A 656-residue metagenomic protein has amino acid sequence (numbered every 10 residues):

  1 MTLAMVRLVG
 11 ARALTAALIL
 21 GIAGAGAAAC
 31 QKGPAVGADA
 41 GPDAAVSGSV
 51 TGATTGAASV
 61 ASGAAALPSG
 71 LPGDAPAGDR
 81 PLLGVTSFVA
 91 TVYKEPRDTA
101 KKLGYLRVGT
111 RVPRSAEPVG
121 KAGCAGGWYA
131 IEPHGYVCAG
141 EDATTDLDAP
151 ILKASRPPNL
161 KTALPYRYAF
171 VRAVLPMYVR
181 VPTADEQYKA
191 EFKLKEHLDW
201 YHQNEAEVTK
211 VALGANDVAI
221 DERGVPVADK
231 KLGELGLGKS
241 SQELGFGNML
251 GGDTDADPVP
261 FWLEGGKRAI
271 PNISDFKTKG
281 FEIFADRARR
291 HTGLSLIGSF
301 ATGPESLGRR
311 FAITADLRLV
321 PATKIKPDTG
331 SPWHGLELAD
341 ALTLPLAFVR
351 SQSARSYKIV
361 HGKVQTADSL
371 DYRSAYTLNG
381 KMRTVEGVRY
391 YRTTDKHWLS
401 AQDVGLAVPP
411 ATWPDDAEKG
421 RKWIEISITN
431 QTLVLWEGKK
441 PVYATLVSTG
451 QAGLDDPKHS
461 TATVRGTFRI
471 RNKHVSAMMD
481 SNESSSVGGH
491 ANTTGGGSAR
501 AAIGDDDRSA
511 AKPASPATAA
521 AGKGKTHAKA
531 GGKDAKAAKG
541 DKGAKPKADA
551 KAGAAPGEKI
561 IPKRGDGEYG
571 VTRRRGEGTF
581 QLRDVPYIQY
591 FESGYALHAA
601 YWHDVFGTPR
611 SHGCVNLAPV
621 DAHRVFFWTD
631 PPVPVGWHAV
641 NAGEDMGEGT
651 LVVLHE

Functional and structural regions predicted by a protein language model:
T2-A17: Bacterial N-terminal signal peptides that target proteins for export
G26-A29: C-terminal motif of bacterial Sec signal peptides marking the signal peptidase cleavage site
K32, G37, V50, A58-L83 (+4 more regions): Boundary regions of SH3-family modules and the immediately adjacent low-complexity/disordered segments in eukaryotic
G73-A75, P226-T302, D541-D584: Intrinsically disordered, low-complexity acidic Ser/Thr-rich regulatory segments
G78-R80, S87-V89, G126-W128, H291 (+10 more regions): Extracytoplasmic
K94-T110, K277-T292, I359-Y372: SH3/SH3-like (including bacterial SH3b) beta-barrel domains that bind proline-rich motifs or cell-wall ligands
P409-D455: A structural motif detector for short, solvent-exposed N-terminal "entry" segments of globular domains
A417-K419, A452, P457-R465, D480-E656: Exported/periplasmic cell-wall-interacting domains
